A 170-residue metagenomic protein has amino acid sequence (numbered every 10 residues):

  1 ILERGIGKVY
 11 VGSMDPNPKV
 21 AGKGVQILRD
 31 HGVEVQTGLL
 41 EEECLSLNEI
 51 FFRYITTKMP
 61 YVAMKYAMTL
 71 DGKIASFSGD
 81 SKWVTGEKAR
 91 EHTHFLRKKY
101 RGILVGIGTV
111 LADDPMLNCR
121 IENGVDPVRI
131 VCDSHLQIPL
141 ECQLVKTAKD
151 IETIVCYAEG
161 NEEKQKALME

Functional and structural regions predicted by a protein language model:
I1, R53, A63-L70, I74-E170: Active-site ligand-binding patch in enzyme domains
I1-C44, V128, I154: Zn2+-dependent cytidine deaminase-like catalytic core
S13, N48, S78: Short, flexible helix/strand-to-coil boundary loops that buttress conserved ligand/catalytic motifs in alpha/beta
N17, A21, T37-L40, I55-M59 (+1 more regions): Short capping loops/turns at secondary-structure boundaries
N17-V20, E42-S46, V110-A112, Q137-P139: Short acidic loop-to-helix transition motifs that present clustered carboxylates
G24-I27, I50-Y54, C119-R120: Short low-complexity, flexible loop/linker segments enriched in glycine and/or proline with clustered acidic
V25, E41-N48, R90-R97: Hydrophobic, well-ordered secondary-structure segments
L39-A67: Proteins enriched for Cys/Gly/acidic motifs involved in redox and nucleic-acid/cofactor modification
